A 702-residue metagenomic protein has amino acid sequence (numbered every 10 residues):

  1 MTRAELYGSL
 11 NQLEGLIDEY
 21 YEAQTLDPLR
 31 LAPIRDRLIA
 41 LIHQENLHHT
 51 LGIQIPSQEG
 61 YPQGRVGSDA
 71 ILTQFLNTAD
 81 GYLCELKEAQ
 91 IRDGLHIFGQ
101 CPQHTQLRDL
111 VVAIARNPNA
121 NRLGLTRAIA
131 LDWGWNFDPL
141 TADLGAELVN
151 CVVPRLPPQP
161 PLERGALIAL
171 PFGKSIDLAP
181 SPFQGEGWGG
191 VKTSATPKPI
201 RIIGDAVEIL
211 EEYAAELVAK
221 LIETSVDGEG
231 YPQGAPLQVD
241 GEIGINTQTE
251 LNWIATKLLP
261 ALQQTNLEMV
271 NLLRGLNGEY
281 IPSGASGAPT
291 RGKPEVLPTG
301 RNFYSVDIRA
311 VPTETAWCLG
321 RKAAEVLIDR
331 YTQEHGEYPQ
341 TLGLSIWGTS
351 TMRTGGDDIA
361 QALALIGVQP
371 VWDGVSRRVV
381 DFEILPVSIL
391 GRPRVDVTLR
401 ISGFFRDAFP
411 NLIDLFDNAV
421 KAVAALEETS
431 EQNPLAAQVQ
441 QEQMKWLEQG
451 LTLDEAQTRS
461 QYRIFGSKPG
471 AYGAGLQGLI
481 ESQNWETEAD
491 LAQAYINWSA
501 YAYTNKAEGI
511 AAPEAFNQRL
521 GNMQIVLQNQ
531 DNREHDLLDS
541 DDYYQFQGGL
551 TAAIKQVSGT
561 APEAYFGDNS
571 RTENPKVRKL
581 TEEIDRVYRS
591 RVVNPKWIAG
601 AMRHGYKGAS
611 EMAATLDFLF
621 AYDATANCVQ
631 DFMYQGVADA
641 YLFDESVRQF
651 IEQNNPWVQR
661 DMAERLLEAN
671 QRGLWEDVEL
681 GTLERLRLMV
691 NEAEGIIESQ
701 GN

Functional and structural regions predicted by a protein language model:
M1-L156, E163, L167-D177, V191-N702: Ligand/cofactor-recognition surfaces for anionic moieties
Q159, A179-Q184: Ser/Thr/Pro/Gly-rich low-complexity, intrinsically disordered segments
